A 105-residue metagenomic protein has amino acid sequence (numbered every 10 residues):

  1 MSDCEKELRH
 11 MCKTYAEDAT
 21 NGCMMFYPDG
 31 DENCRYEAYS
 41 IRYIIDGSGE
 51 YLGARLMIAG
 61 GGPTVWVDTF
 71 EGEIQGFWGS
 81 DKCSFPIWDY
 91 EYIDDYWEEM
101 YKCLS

Functional and structural regions predicted by a protein language model:
M1-S105: Acidic interaction surfaces
